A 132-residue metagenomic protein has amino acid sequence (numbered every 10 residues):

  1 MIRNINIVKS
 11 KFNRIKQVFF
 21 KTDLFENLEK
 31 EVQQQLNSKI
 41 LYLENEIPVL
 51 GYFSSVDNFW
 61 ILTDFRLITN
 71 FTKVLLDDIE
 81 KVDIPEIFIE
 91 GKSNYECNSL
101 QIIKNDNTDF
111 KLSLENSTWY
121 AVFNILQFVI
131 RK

Functional and structural regions predicted by a protein language model:
M1-F59, K111, A121: Anionic N-terminal interaction surfaces
V49-C97: Phosphoinositide-binding peripheral membrane targeting modules
I102-V122: Canonical phosphoinositide-binding patch of PH/PH-like domains
W119-K132: Pleckstrin homology
